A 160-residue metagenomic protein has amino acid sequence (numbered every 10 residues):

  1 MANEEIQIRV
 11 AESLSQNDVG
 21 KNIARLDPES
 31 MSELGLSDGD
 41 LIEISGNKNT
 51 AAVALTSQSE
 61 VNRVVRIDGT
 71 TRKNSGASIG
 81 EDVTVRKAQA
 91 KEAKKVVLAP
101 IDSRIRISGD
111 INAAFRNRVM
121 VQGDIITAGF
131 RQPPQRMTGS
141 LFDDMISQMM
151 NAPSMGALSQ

Functional and structural regions predicted by a protein language model:
M1-Q160: Beta-strand/loop-dominated core regions that host nucleotide or nucleotide-derived cofactor-binding catalytic loops
